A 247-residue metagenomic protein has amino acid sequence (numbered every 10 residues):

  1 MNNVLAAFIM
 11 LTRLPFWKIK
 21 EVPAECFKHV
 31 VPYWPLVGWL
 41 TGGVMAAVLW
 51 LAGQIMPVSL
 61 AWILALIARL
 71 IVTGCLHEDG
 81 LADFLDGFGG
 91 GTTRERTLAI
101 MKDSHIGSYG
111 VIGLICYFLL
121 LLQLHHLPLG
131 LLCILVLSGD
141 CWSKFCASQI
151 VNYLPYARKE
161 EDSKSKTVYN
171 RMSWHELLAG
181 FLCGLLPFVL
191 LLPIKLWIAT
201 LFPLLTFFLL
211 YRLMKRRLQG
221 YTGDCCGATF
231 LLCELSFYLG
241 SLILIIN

Functional and structural regions predicted by a protein language model:
M1-G74, G90-T92, D103, Y109-N247: Hydrophobic alpha-helical transmembrane segments
D79, G90, A99: Glycine/small-residue-rich loop that forms an oxyanion/phosphate-binding "nest" at active or ligand-binding sites
T97-I100, H105: Coiled-coil dimerization/phosphotransfer module
